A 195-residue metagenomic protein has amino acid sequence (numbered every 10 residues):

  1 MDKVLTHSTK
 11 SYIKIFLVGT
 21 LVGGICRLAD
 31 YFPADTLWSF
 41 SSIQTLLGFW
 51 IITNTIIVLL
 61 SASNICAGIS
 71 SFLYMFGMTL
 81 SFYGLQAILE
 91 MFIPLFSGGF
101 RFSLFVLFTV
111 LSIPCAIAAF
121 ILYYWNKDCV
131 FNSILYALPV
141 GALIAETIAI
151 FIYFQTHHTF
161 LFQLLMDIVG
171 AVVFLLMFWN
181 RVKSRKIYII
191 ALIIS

Functional and structural regions predicted by a protein language model:
M1-M75, T79, Y83-G84: N-terminal topogenic module of multi-pass integral membrane proteins
K3-K10, V58-S70, Y123-S133, F178-I190: Membrane-interface helix-boundary motifs at transmembrane edges
Y12, F16, S71, F108 (+3 more regions): Alpha-helical transmembrane segments
V22-P33, I57, S61, G77-L89 (+4 more regions): Alpha-helical membrane-inserting segments
F40-T53, F102-S112, T159-V173: Alpha-helical transmembrane segments of polytopic membrane proteins
I69-L80, I134-L143, R185-S195: Central hydrophobic cores of alpha-helical transmembrane segments in multi-pass integral membrane proteins
G84-T156: Membrane-proximal helix-loop-helix units in multi-pass membrane proteins
A149-S195: Terminal transmembrane helical module of multi-pass membrane proteins
